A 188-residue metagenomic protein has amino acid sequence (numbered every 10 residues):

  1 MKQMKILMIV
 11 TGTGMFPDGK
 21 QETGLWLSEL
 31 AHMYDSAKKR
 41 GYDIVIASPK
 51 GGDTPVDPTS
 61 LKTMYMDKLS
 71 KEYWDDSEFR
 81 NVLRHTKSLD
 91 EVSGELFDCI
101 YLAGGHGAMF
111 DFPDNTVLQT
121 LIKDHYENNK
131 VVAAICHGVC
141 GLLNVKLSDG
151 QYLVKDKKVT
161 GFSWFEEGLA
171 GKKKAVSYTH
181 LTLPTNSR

Functional and structural regions predicted by a protein language model:
I6-T23: Short glycine-rich His-centered loop
G24-K38: Short catalytic helix/loop segments, enriched in acidic residues and glycine and frequently bearing histidine
I44-K50: A short beta-strand-loop structural module common to alpha/beta enzyme folds
K50-Y65: N-terminal beta-loop-helix "entrance" segment that forms/cooperates in small-molecule cofactor or anionic ligand
E72-S93: Glycine-rich, highly charged phosphate/nucleotide-binding loops
C99-G104, L118-V145: Catalytic nucleophile loop
G107-T116: Glycine/threonine-rich flexible loop motifs
T179-T185: Conserved small/polar residues in nucleotide/adenosyl-binding loops
